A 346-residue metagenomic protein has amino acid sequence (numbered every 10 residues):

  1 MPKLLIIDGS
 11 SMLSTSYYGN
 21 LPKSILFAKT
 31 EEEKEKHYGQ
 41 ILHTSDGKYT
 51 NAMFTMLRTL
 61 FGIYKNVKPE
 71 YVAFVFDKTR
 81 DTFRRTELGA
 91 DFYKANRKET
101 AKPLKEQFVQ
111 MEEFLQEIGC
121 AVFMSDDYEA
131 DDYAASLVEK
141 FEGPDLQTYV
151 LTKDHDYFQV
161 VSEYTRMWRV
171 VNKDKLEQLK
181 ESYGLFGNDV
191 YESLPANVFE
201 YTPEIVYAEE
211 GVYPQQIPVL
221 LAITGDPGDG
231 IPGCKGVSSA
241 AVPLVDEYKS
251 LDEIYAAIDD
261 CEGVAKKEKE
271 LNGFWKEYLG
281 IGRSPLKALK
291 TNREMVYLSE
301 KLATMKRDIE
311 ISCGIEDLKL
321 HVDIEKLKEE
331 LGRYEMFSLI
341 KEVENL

Functional and structural regions predicted by a protein language model:
P2-L151, Y157-E192, Y297, T304-I309 (+1 more regions): Noncatalytic, basic helical substrate-engagement surface that gates or grips nucleic-acid strands
P69-F76, D91-F92, N96-E99, C120 (+3 more regions): Non-catalytic nucleic-acid-binding/docking modules located in mid-to-C-terminal regions of nucleic-acid enzymes
